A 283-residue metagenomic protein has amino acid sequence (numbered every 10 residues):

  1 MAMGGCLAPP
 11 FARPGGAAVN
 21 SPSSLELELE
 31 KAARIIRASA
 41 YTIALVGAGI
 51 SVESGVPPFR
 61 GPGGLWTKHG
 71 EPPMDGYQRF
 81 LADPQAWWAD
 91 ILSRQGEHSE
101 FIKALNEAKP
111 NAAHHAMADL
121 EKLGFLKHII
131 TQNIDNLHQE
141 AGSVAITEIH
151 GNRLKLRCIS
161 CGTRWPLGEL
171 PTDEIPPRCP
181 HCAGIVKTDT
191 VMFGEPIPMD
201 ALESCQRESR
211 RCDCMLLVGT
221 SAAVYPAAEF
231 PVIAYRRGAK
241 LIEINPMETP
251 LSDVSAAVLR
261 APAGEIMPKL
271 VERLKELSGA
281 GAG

Functional and structural regions predicted by a protein language model:
A2-G283: Conserved catalytic core of sirtuin-type NAD+-dependent deacylases
